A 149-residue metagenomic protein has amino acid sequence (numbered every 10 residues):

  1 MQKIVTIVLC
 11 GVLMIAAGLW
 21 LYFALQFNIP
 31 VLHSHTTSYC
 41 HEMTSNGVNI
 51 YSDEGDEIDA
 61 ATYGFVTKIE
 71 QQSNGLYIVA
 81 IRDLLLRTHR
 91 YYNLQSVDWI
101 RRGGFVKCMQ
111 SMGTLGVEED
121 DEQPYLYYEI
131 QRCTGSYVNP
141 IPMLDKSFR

Functional and structural regions predicted by a protein language model:
Q2-I78, K107-C108, V138, K146: Surface-exposed, glycine-biased beta-strand/turn segments
C40-S45, T62, L84, D120-D121 (+1 more regions): Bulky hydrophobic/aromatic packing residues
G47-N49, R90, Y127-E129: Short aromatic/hydrophobic contact patches that present stacked aromatics for nucleic-acid/ligand binding
E54, E70-S73, L85, Q95-D98 (+2 more regions): A generic structural motif
E57-D59, W99, E119-Q123: Solvent-exposed, acidic/flexible segments
D59, I69, L85-M109: Short histidine-centered loop motifs in beta-beta connectors
F65, L94-D98, P142-F148: A short, sequence-level motif marking secondary-structure junctions
Y77-A80, G104-R149: Conserved, short, structured surface segments that act as functional micro-motifs
